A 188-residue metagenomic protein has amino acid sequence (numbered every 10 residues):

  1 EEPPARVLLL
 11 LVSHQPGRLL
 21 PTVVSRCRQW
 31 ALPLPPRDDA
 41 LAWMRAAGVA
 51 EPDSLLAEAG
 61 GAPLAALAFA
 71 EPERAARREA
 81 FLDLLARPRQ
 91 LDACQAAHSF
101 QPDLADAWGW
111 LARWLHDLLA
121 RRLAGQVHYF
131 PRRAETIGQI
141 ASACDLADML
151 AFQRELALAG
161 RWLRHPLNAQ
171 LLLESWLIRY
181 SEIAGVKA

Functional and structural regions predicted by a protein language model:
A5-L8, S13-A188: Charged, glycine-rich active-site and insertion segments that engage polyanionic ligands
